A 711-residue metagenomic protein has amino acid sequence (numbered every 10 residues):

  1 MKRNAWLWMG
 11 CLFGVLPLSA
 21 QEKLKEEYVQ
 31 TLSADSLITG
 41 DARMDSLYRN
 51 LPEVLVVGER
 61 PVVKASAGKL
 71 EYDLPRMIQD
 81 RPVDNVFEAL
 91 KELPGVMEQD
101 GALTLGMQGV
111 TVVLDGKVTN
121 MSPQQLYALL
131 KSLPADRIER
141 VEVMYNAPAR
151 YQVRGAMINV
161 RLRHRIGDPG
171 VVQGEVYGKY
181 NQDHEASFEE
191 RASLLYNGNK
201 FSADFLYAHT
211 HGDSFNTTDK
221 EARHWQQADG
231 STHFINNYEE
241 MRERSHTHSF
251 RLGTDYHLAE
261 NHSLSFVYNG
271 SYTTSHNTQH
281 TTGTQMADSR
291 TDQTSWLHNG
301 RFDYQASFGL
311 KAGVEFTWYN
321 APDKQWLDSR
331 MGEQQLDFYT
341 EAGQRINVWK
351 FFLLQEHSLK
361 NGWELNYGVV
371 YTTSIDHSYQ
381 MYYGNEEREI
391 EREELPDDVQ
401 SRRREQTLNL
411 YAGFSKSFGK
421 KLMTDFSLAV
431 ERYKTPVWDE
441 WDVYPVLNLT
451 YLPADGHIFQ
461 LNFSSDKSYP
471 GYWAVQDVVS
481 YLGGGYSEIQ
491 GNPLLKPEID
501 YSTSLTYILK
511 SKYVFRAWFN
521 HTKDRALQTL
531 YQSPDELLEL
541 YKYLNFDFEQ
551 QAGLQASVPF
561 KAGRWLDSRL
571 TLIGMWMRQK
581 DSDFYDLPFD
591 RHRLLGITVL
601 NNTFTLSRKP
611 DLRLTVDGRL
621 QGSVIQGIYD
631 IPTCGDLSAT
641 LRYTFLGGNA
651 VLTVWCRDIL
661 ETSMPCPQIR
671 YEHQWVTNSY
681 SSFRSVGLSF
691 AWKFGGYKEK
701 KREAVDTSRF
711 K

Functional and structural regions predicted by a protein language model:
E22-I78, E98-D100, M107-G109, G155: Short, acidic, small-residue-rich periplasmic hinge/interaction motif at the N-terminus of Gram-negative outer-membrane
A42, E53, V86-A89, L126-A128 (+2 more regions): N-terminal periplasmic accessory domains that precede and gate Gram-negative outer-membrane beta-barrel machines
V63, F87-S122: Extracytoplasmic beta-strand/coil segments of soluble accessory domains associated with Gram-negative outer-membrane
T119-N146: Short acidic/polar hinge/loop motifs at secondary-structure boundaries that mediate gating or recognition
G178-Q182, G198, H209-D213, G270-H276 (+13 more regions): Transmembrane beta-strands of outer-membrane beta-barrel pores
T247-T273, R290-P445, T450-I458, S511-A517 (+2 more regions): Face-selective signature of the C-terminal outer-membrane beta-barrel domain
V348-K350, V399, K496, S502 (+2 more regions): Outer membrane beta-barrel strand-and-loop segments of large Gram-negative receptors, especially TonB-dependent
K467-R516, H521, Y541-G553, K561 (+1 more regions): Outer-membrane beta-barrel signature, preferentially recognizing the C-terminal barrel domain of Gram-negative
